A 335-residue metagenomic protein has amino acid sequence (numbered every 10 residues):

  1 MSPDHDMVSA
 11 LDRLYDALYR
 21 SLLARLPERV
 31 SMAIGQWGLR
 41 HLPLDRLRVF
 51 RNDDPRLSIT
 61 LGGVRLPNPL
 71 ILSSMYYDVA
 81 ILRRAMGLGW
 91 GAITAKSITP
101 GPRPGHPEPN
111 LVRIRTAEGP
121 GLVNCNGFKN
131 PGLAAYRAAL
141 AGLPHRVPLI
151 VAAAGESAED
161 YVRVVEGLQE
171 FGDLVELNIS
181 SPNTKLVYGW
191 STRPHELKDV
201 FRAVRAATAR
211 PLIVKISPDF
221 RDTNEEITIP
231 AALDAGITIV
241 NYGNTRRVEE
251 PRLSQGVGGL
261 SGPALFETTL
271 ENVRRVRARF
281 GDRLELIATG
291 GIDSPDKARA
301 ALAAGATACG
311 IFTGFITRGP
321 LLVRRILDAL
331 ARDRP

Functional and structural regions predicted by a protein language model:
S2-P148: N-terminal capping/small domains of soluble enzymes
L47-V49, L122-C125, P182-H195, E225-D282 (+2 more regions): Glycine/Thr-rich beta-alpha phosphate-binding loop at enzyme active sites
P69-I71, A92, P148-A152, L174-E176 (+4 more regions): Structural preference for beta-strand elements that scaffold enzyme active sites
S74-Y76, A154-E156, I216-D222, E285-D296: Glycine-rich beta-to-alpha transition loops that act as phosphate-gripper elements at the mouths of alpha/beta enzyme
I81-A85, D160-Q169, F220-D234, R277-D282 (+1 more regions): Catalytic cores of alpha/beta
A92-G101, N178-N183, T238-E249, I292 (+1 more regions): Glycine-rich phosphate-binding active-site loops on the catalytic face of alpha/beta enzymes
R103-P120, E249-G262, A308, G314-P335: C-terminal helical cap(s) of enzyme catalytic domains, especially alpha/beta-barrels
T116, P120-G121, N130-V147, T192-V214 (+2 more regions): Alpha-helix-loop-beta-strand connector modules within alpha/beta enzyme cores
